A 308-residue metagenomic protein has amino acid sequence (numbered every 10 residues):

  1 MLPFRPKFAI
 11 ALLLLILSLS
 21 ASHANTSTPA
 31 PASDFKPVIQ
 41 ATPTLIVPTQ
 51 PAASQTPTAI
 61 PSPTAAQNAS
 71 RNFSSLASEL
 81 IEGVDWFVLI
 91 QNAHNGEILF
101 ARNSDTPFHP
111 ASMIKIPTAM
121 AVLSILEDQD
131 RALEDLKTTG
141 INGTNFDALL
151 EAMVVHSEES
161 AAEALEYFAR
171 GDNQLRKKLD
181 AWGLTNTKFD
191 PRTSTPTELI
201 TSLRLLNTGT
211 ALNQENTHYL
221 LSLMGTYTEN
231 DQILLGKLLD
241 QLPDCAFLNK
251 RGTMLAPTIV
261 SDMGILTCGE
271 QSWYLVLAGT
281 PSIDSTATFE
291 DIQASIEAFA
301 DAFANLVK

Functional and structural regions predicted by a protein language model:
M1-T28: Sec-dependent N-terminal signal peptides
T28-F35: N-terminal propeptides/low-complexity segments immediately following signal peptides in secreted or periplasmic proteins
F35, A41-T106, L306: Beta-lactamase-like hydrolase cores
A65-H94, A161-K308: Penicillin-recognizing serine hydrolase domain
G96, P107-K137, M153, L275: Active-site SXXK
R102-N103, S157, G279-P281: Short, histidine-centered active-site or binding-site loop motifs used for metal coordination, general acid-base
S104-H109, G140-N142, K188-P196: A glycine-rich, coil/turn loop motif that links secondary-structure elements
D130-L175, T185: Conserved catalytic neighborhood of penicillin-recognizing serine enzymes
